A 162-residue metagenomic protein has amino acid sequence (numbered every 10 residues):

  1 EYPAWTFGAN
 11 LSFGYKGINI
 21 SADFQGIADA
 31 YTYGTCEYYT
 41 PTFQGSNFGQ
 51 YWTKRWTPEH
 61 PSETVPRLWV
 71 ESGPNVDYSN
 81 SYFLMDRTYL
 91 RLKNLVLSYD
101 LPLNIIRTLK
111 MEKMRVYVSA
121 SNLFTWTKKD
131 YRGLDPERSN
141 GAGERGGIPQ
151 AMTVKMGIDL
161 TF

Functional and structural regions predicted by a protein language model:
Y2-A4, M85-L92, G147-A151: Transmembrane beta-barrel outer-membrane domains
W5-F7, K16-I18, T88, K110-M114 (+1 more regions): Outer-envelope beta-barrel architecture signal
G8-N10, N94-S98, K155-G157: Membrane-embedded beta-strand positions in outer-membrane beta-barrel channels/transporters
G14, Q25-I27, S119-L123, T161: Outer-membrane beta-barrel pore domains and translocons
G17-S21, N104-I105: Repeated loop/turn-to-beta-strand initiation elements of outer-membrane beta-barrel proteins
A22, V116-V118, I158: Membrane-embedded beta-strand positions of outer-membrane beta-barrel proteins
I27-R115, A120: Extracytoplasmic gating/loop element in the C-terminal half of outer-membrane beta-barrel translocons and assembly
H60-S62, D77, T125-F162: C-terminal beta-signal and terminal closure region of outer-membrane beta-barrel proteins
